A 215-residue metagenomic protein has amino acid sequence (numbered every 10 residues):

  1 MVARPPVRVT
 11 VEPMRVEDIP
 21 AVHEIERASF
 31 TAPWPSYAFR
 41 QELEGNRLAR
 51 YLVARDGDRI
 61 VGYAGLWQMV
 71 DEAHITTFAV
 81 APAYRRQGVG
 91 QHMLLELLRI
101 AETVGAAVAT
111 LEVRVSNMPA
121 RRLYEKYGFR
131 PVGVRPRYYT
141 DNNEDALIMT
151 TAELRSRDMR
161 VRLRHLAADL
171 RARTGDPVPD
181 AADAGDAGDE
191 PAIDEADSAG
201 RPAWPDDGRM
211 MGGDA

Functional and structural regions predicted by a protein language model:
A3-P5, P13-A83, L94-V104, A152-S156 (+1 more regions): Acetyl-CoA-dependent GNAT
A49, E144-I148: Short hydrophobic/aromatic beta-strand or adjacent loop that forms the aromatic wall/cage of a ligand/substrate-binding
R86-A101, M118, R122-K126: Conserved acetyl-CoA-binding loop-helix of GNAT-fold acetyltransferases
A101-E112, R135: Conserved GNAT acetyl-CoA-binding A-motif
L111-R121, Y138-N142: Conserved beta-strand-loop-alpha-helix junction that forms the acyl-donor binding cleft
Y124, F129, M149: Conserved active-site tyrosine of GNAT-family acetyltransferases
P131-G133: A secondary-structure capping/hinge motif
